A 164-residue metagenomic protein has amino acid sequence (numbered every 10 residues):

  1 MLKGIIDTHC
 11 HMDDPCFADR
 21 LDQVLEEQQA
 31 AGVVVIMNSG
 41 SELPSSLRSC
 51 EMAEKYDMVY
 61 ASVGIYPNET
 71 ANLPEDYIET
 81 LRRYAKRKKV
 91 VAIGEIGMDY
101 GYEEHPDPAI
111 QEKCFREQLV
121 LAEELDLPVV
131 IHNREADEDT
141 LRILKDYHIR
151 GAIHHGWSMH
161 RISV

Functional and structural regions predicted by a protein language model:
M1-V164: Mid-domain alpha/beta scaffold segments of enzyme catalytic cores
